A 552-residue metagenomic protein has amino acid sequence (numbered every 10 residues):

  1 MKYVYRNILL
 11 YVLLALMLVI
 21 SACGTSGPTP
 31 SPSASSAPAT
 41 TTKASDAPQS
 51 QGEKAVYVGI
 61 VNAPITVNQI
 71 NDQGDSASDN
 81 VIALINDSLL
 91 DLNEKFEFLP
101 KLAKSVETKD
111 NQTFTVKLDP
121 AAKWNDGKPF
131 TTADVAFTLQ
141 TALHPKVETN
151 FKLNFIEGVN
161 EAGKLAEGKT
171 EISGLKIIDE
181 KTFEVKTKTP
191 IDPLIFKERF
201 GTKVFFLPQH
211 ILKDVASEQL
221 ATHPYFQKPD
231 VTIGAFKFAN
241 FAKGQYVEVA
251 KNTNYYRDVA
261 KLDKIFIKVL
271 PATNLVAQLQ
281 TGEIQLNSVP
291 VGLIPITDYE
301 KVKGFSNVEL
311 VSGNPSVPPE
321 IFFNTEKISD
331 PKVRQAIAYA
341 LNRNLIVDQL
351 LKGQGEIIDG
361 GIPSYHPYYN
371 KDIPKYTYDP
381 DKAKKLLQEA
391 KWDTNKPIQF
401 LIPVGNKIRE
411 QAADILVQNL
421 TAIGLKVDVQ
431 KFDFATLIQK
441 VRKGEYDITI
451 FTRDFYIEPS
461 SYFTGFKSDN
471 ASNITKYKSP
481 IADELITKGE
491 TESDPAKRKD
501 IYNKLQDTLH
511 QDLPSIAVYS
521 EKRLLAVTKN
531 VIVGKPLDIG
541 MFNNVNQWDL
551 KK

Functional and structural regions predicted by a protein language model:
L10, A340-Y368, I408-I415, I438-K552: Detector for C-terminal structural segments
G59-K109, Q140, V231-T232: N-terminal lobe/hinge region of extracytoplasmic solute-binding protein
I60-N80, L102, K128, L194-L207 (+2 more regions): A structural "hinge/loop" feature
K104-F151, E184: Aromatic- and charge-enriched surface segment that lines or borders ligand/interaction sites
E107, N154-K213: Surface-exposed binding/hinge segments that line and control ligand-binding clefts or catalytic entry sites
K186, I191, E198-A260, K264: Gly/Pro-rich hinge or "lid" segments in bacterial periplasmic/extracellular proteins
N252-D298, K426: Ligand-site clamp/hinge motif
S329-Q418, I423, K504: Append "and occasionally in soluble cytosolic enzymes with long acidic Gly/Pro-rich linkers
